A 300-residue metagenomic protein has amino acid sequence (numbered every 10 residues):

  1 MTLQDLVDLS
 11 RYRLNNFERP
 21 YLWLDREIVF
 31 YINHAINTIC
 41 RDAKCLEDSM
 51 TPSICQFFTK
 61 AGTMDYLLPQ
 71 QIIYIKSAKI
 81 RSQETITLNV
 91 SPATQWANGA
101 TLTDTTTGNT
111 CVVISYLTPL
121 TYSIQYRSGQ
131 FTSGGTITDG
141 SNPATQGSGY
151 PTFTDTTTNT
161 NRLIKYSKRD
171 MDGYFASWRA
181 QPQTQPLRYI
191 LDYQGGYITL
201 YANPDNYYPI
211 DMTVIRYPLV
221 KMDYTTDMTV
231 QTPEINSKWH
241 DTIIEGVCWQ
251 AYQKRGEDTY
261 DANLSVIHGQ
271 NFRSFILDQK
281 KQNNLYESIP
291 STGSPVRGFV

Functional and structural regions predicted by a protein language model:
M1-T85, T121-Q125, Y150-V300: Glycine-enriched, solvent-exposed interface loops adjoining structured elements
Q83, S91-L163, S177, V214: Small/polar beta-strand repeat architecture
